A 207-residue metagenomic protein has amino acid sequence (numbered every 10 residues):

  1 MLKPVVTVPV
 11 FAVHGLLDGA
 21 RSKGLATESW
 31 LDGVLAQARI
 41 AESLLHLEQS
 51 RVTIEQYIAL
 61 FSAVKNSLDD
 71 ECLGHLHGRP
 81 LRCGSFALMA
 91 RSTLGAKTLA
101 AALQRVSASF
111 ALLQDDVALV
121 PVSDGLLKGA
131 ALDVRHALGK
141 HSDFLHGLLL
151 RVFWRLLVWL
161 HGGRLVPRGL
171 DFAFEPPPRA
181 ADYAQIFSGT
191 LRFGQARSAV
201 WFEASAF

Functional and structural regions predicted by a protein language model:
M1-A130, V152: N-terminal low-complexity or simple alpha-helical regulatory segments that function as activation/interaction modules
L99-F207: Alpha-helical bundle regulatory/interaction domains
